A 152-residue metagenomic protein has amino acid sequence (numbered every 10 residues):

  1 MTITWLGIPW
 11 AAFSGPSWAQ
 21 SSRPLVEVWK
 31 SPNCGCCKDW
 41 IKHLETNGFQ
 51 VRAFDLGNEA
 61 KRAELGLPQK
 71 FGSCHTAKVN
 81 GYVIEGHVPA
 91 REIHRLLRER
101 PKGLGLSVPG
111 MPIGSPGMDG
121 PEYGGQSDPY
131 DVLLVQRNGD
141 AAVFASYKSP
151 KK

Functional and structural regions predicted by a protein language model:
M1-W18: N-terminal export signals
A19-S21, E27, E99, G125: Generic structural signal for beta-strand residues in well-ordered domains
S21-S22, K78: Short glycine-enriched loop/turn motifs at secondary-structure junctions
S22-I41: Local sequence-structure signature of Cys/Sec-based thiol-disulfide redox active-site neighborhoods
P24, F49, P101-L104: A structural micro-motif
W29-S31, F54-L56, H87, P109-M111: Active-site-proximal beta-strand/loop segments in catalytic clefts of secreted hydrolases
C36-G86: N-terminal, post-signal-peptide region of Sec/Tat-exported proteins
K70-K152: Thiol/selenol-based redox catalytic cores and closely related redox-interacting motifs
